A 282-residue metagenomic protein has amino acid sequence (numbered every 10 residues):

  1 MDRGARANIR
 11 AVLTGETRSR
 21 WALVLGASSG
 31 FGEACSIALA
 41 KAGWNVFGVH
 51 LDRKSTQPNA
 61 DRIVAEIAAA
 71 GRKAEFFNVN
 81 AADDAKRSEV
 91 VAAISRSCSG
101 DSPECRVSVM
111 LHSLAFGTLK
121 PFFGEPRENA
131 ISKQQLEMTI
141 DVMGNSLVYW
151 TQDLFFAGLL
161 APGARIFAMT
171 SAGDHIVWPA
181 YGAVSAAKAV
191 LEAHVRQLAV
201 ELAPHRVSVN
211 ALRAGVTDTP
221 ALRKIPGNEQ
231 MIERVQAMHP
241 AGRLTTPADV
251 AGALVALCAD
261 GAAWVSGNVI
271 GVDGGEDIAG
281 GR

Functional and structural regions predicted by a protein language model:
D2-R10, V255, S266-R282: Short C-terminal tail/terminal secondary-structure segment of NAD(P)H-dependent dehydrogenase/reductase domains
D2-V109, F116-Q134, K224: Short-chain dehydrogenase/reductase
N59-D61, A180-A183, P204, A211 (+3 more regions): A glycine/serine/threonine-rich, flexible loop-to-helix segment that serves as the NAD(P) cofactor-binding "lid"
K86-E89, M138-D141, N145-D153, R196 (+4 more regions): Conserved mid-core alpha-helix of short-chain dehydrogenase/reductase
A115-P204, V216-T217, I278: Catalytic loop of short-chain dehydrogenase/reductase
A203, S208, V265-G267: Short, small/polar-rich loop/turn modules that mediate ligand/substrate recognition or access, typified
S208-D218, C258, G271-D273: Conserved SDR Rossmann-fold cofactor-binding beta-strand/turn motif
H239-V250, G261: A conserved structural motif in NAD(P)-dependent oxidoreductases
